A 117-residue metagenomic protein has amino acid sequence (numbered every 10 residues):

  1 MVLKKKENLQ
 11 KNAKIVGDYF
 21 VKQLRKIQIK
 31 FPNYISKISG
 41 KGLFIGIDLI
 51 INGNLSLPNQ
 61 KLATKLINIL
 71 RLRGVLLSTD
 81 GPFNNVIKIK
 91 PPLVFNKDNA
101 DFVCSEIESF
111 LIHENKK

Functional and structural regions predicted by a protein language model:
M1-K117: Conserved N-terminal phosphate-binding loop of PLP-dependent enzymes in the Aspartate aminotransferase
